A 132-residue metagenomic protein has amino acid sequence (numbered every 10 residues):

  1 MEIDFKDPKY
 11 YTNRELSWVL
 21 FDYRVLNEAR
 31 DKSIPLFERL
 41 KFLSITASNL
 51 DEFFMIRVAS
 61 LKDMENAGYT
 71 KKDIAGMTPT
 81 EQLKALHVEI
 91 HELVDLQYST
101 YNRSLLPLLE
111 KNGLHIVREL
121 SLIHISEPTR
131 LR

Functional and structural regions predicted by a protein language model:
M1-Y10, S17-L20, R24, K71-A75 (+2 more regions): Flexible, compositionally biased loop and terminal segments
D7-S48: N-terminal-proximal low-complexity accessory segments that begin disordered and transition into the first
Y11, F21, F53-F54, H124: Aromatic side chains
L16-S17, F21, L26, V58-A59 (+2 more regions): Short capping/connector residues at structural and topological boundaries
R30-S33, L43-R118: Extended, charge-enriched "interface" segments that sit outside catalytic cores
S121-L131: Residue-level detector of conserved catalytic or cofactor/ligand-binding positions in enzyme active sites
